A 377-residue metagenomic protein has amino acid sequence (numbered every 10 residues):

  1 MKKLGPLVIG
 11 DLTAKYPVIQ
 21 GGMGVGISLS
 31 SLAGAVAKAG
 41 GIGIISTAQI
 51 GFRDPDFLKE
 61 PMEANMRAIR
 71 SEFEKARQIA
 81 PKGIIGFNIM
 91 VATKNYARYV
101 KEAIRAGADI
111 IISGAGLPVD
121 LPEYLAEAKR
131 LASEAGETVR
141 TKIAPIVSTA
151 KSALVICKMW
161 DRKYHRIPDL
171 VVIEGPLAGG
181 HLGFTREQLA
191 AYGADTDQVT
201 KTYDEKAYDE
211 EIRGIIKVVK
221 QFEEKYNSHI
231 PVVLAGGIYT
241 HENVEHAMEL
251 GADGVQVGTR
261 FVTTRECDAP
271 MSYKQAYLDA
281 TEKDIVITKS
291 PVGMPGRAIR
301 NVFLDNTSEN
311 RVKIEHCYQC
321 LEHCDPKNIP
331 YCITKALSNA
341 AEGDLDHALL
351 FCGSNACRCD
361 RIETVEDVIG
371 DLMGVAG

Functional and structural regions predicted by a protein language model:
M1-K225: Active-site entrance/lid segments in N-terminal catalytic domains of soluble metabolic enzymes
V8-L12, G24, V171, A235 (+3 more regions): Generic detector of short alpha-helix boundary/capping microenvironments and adjacent low-complexity segments
I19, A178-V233, Y239-G377: Conserved active-site-proximal phosphate/metal-binding subdomains
I27, I238-Y239: Residue-level detector of alpha-helix initiation sites
